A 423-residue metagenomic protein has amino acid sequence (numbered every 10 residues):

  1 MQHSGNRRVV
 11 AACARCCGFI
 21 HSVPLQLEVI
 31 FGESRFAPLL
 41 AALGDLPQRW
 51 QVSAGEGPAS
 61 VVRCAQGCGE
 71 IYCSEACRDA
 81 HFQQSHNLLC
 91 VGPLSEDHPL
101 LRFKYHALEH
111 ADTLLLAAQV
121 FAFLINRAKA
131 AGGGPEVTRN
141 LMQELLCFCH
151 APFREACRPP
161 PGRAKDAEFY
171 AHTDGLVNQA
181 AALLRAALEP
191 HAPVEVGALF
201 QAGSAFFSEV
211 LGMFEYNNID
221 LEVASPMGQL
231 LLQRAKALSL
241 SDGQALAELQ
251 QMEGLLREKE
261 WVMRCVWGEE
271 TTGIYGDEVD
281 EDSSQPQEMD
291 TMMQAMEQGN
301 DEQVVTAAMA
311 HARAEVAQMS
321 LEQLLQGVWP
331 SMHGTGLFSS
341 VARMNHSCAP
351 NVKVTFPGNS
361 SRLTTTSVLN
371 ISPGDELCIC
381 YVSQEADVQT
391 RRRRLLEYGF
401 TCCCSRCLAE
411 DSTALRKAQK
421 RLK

Functional and structural regions predicted by a protein language model:
M1-K423: Short alpha-helical interaction motifs and adjacent low-complexity tails used for partner binding in regulatory proteins
